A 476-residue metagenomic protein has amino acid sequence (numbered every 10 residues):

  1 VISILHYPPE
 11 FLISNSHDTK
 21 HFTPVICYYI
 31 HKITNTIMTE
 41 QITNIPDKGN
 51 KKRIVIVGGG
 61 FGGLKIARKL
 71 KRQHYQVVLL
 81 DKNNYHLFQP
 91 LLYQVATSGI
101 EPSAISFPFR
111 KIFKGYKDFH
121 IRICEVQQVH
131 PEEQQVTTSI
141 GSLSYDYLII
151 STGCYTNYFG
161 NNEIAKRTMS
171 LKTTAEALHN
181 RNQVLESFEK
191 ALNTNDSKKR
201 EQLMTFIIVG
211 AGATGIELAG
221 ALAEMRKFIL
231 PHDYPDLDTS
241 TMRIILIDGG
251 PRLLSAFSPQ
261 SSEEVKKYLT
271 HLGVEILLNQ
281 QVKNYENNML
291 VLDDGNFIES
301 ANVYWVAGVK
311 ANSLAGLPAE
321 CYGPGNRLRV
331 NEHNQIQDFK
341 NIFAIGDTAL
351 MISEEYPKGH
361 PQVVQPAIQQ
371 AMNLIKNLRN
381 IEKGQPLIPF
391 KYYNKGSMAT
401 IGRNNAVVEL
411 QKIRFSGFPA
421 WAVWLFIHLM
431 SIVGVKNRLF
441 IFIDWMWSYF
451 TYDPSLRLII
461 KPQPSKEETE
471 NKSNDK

Functional and structural regions predicted by a protein language model:
L5-Y7, L12, F22: Short hydrophobic targeting helices and cationic amphipathic motifs that mediate membrane/organellar targeting
Y28-I30, T34, T39-I123, Q127 (+3 more regions): Beta1-alpha1 glycine-rich phosphate/pyrophosphate-binding loop at the start of Rossmann-like nucleotide-binding domains
T34, T39-R53, F119-V209, Y304: FAD-binding core/adjacent interface of flavoenzyme oxidoreductases
Q41, P366, N373-K476: C-terminal, flexible cofactor-proximal segment of oxidoreductases
K117-Q128, A223-E332, D338, L387: A Rossmann-like FAD-binding core segment of flavoenzymes
K166-D196, N288-M289, F297-Q369: FAD-site-proximal beta/loop scaffold in flavoenzymes
R200-F257, E264, E275, Q362-L378 (+2 more regions): Rossmann-like dinucleotide-binding core of oxidoreductases
